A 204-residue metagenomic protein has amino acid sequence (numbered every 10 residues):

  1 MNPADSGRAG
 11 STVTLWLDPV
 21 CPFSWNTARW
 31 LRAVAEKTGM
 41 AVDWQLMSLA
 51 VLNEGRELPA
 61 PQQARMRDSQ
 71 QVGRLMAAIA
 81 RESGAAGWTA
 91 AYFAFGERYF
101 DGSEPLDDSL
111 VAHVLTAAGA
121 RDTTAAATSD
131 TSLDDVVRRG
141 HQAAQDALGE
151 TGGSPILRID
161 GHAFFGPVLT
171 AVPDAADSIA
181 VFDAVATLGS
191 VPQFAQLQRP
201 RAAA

Functional and structural regions predicted by a protein language model:
N2-D5: Replace "small metal-dependent catalytic modules" with "small catalytic or cofactor-binding modules
A9-T14: Extreme N-terminal starter segment of soluble prokaryotic enzymes
W16-P19, W25-V111, A184-L188, Q196-P200: Structural alpha/beta surface segment adjacent to cysteine/selenocysteine redox centers across thiol/disulfide enzymes
W30-V34, D108-A204: C-terminal cap of thioredoxin/glutaredoxin-like
